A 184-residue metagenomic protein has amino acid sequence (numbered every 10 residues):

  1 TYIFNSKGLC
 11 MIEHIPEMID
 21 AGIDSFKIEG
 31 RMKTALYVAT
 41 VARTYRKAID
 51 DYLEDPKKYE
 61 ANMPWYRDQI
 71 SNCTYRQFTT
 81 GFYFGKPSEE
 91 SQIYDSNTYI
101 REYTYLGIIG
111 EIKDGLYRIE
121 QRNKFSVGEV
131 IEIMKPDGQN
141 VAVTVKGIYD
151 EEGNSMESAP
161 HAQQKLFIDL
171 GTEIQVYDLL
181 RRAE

Functional and structural regions predicted by a protein language model:
T1-E184: Surface-exposed amphipathic alpha-helical tracts and adjacent flexible/coil segments at the periphery of soluble enzymes
